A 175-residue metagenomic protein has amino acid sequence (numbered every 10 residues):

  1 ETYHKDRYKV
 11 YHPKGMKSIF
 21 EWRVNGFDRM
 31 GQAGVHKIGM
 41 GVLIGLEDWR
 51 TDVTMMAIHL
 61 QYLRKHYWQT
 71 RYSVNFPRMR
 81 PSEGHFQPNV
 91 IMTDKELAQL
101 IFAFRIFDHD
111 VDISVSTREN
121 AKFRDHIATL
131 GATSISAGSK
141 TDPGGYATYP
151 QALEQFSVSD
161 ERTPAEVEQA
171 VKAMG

Functional and structural regions predicted by a protein language model:
E1-M40, I44-L46, W68, Y72-N75: Core AdoMet radical
H4, I19, D48-W49, T93 (+2 more regions): Helix N-cap and loop-to-helix transition residues
V10-K14, W49-D52, F86-N89: Short, solvent-exposed loop/turn segments at secondary-structure boundaries
K17-I19, I44-H59, S116-R118: Active-site glycine- and acidic-residue-rich loops that bind and position anionic ligands or nucleotide-like cofactors
T54, K65-G175: Auxiliary Fe-S-binding modules of radical SAM enzymes
